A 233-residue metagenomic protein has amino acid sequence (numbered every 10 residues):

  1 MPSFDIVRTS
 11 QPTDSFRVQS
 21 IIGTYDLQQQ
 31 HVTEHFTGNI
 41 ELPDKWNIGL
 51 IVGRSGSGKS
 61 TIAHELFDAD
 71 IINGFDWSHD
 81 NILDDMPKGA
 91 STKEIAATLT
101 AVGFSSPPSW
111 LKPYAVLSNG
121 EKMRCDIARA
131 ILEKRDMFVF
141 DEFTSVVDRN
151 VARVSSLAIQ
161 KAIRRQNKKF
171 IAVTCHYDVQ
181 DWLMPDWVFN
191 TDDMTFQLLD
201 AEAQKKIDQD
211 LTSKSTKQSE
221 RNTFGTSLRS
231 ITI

Functional and structural regions predicted by a protein language model:
M1-P43, L199-Q204: Pre-NBD coupling/linker segments of ABC/ABC-like ATPases
R8, I40-F104, D181-W182: ABC ATPase nucleotide-binding domain signature region
P113-K122: Conserved ABC ATPase signature
I127, V173: Hydrophobic anchor residue at the start of the ABC signature
V139-D148: Walker B catalytic motif
C175-H176, W182-A203: H-loop (His-switch) and adjacent beta-strand-loop-beta switch element of ABC-type ATPase nucleotide-binding domains
L199-I233: Non-catalytic substrate-recognition and accessory regions of acyl/acetyltransferase enzymes
